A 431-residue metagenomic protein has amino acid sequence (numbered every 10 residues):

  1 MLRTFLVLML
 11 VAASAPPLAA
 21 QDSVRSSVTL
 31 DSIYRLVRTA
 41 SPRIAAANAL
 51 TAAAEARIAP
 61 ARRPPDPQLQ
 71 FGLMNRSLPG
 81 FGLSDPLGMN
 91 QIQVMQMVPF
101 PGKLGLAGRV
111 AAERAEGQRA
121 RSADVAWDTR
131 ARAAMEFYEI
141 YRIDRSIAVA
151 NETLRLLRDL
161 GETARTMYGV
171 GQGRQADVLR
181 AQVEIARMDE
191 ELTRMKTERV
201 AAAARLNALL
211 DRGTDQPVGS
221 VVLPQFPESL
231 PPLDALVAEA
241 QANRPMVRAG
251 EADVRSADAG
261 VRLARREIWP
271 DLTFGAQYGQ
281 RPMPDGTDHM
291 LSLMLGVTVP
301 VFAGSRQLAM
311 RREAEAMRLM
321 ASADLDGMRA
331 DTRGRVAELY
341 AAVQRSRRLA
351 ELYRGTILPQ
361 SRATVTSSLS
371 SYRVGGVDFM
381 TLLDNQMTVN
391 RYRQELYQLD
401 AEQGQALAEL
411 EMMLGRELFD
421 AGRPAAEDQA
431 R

Functional and structural regions predicted by a protein language model:
T4-A15: Bacterial N-terminal signal peptides
V7, Q21-D22, R393-R431: Acidic, low-complexity, intrinsically disordered peripheral segments
P16-A20: Sec/Tat signal peptide C-region and signal peptidase I cleavage site
S26-I33, P67-V125, A235, R248-M328 (+2 more regions): Small/polar-residue-enriched beta-strand and adjacent coil segments characteristic of outer-membrane beta-barrel
D31-R38, G173, D177-Q182, R212-A276 (+3 more regions): Amphipathic alpha-helical coiled-coil scaffold segments and their short linker/junction regions
I44-A61, V125, T129-A148, D159 (+5 more regions): Amphipathic alpha-helical coiled-coil segments
G108-A112, Q175-V183, F379-M387: Short, charged, amphipathic alpha-helical segments
V125-Q241, L339-A342, S346, V389 (+1 more regions): Periplasmic alpha-helical coiled-coil/stalk elements that build and connect Gram-negative outer-membrane
